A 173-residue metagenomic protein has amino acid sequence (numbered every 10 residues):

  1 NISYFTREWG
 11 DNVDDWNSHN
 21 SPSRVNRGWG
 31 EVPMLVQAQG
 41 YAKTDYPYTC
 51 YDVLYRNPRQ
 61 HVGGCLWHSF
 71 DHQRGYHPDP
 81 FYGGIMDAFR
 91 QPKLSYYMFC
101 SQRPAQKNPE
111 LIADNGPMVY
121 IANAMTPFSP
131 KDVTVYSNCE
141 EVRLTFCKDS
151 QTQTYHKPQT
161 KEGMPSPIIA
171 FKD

Functional and structural regions predicted by a protein language model:
N1-Y97, I112-A124, S150, H156-K157 (+1 more regions): Substrate-binding/catalytic cleft of secreted carbohydrate-active enzymes, primarily glycoside hydrolases
C100-R143, P165-K172: Surface beta-strand/loop "capping" patches
L144-K148: Conserved aromatic beta-strand anchor motif in extracellular beta-sandwich/beta-rich domains
Q153-P165: Short beta-strand segments within Ig-like beta-sandwich modules, predominantly Fibronectin type-III
